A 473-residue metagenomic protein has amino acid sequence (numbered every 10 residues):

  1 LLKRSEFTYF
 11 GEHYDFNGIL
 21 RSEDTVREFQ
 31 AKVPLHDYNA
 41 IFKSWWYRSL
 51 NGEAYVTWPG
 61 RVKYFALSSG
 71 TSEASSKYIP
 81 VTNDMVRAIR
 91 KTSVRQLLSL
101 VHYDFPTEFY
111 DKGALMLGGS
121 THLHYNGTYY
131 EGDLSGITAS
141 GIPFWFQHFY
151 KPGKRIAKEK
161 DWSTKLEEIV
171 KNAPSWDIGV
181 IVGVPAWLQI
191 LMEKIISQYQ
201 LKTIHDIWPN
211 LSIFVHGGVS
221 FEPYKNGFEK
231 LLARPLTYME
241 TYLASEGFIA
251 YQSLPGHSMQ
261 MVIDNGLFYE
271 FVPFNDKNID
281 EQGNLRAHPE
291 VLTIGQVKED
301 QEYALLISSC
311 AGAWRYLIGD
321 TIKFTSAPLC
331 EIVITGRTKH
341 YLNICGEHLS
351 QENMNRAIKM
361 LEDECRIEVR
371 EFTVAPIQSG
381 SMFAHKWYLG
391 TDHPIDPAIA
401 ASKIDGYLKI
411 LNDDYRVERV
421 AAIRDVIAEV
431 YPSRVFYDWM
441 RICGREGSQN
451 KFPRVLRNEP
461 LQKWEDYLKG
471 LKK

Functional and structural regions predicted by a protein language model:
L1-N17, Q30, N51-G52, T138-K473: Active-site glycine/GP-rich loop and adjacent strand/helix microenvironment that borders small-molecule binding pockets
K3-F65, S76-P80, D84, A88 (+2 more regions): Active-site diphosphate/adenylate-binding microenvironment
V26, I89-K91, I249-S253: Short secondary-structure transition/capping segments
G60-R61, M85-L97, D161-K165, V219-S220 (+1 more regions): Short, glycine/acidic-rich beta->alpha junctions
A66-S72: Conserved helicase ATPase motor motifs in RecA-like P-loop NTPase domains
A74-I79, Y341-I344: Short small-residue beta-strand/loop micro-motif enriched in glycine and branched aliphatics
S99-W145: Conserved AMP-binding loop of ANL adenylate-forming enzymes
